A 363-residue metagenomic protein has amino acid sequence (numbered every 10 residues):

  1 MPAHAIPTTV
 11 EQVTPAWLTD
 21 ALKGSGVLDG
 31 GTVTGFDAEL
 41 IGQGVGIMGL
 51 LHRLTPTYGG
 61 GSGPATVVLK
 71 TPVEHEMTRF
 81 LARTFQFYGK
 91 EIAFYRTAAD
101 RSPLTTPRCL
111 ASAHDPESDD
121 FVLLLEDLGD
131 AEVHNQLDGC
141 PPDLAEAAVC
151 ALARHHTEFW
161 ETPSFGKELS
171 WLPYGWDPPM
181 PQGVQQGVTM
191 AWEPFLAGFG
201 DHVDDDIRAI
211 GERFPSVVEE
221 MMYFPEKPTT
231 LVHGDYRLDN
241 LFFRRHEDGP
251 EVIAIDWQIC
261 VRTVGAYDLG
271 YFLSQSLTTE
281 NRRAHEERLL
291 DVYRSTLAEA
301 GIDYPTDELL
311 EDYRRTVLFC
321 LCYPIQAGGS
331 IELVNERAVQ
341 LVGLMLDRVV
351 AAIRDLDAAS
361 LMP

Functional and structural regions predicted by a protein language model:
M1-G46, T57-P64, W160-G166, E219-M222 (+5 more regions): Regulatory N- and C-terminal appendages and interdomain linkers associated with kinase/kinase-like NTP transferase
P2, A131-H233, F242-E247, R337-P363: ATP-dependent phospho-/nucleotidyl transfer catalytic cores
V13, D143, A147-C150, M190 (+8 more regions): Generic recognition of stable, solvent-exposed alpha-helical segments in well-folded globular domains
W17, A21, F94-T97, A151-R154 (+2 more regions): Amphipathic alpha-helical segments that form well-ordered structural scaffolds and often line/cohere around active
A38-G183, G265-A266: Conserved ATP-binding subdomain of kinase catalytic cores across diverse folds
Q43-Y58, V68, P215-G265: Active-site acidic catalytic loop and adjacent metal/ATP-binding pocket of ATP-dependent phosphoryl transfer enzymes
A93, I259-G301, V317-A338: Active-site activation/catalytic loop segments of kinase-like enzymes and analogous catalytic loops in related
P107-S112, L241, Y304-L309: A short glycine-rich, hydrophobically flanked beta-strand micro-motif that places a catalytic Asp/Glu for divalent metal
